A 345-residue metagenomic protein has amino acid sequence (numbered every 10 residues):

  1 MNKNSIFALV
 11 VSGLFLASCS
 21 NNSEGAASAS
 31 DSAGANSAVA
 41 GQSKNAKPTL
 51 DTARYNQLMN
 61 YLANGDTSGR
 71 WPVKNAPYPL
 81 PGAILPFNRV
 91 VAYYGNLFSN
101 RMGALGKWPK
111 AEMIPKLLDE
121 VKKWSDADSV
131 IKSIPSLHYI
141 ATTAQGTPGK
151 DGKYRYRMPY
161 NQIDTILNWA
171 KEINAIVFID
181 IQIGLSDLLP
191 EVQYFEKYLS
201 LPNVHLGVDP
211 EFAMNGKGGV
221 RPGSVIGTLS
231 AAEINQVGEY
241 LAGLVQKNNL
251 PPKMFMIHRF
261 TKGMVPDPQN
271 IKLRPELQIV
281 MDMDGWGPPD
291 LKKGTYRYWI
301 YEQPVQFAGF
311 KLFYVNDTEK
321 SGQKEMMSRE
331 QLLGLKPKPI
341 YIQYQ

Functional and structural regions predicted by a protein language model:
M1-F7: Bacterial N-terminal signal peptides that target proteins for export
F15-S18: C-terminal motif of bacterial Sec signal peptides marking the signal peptidase cleavage site
S20-Y156, L273-L277, L291-W299, Q303-Q345: Alpha/beta catalytic barrel-like cores
N96-F98, I140-A144, Q182-G184, E211-A213 (+3 more regions): Active-site beta-loop-alpha junctions enriched in small/polar residues
K123-S125, K132-E211: Substrate-binding cleft of extracellular glycoside hydrolase catalytic domains
Q162-I163, E196-P210, A231-N235, E276-L291: Acidic, His- and aromatic-enriched active-site or binding-groove loops in soluble protein domains that engage sugars
I183-L188, Q246-M264: Aromatic-lined carbohydrate-recognition surfaces of secreted/lumenal glycan-active proteins
P210-L250: Substrate-binding surface in catalytic domains of secreted glycosidases
